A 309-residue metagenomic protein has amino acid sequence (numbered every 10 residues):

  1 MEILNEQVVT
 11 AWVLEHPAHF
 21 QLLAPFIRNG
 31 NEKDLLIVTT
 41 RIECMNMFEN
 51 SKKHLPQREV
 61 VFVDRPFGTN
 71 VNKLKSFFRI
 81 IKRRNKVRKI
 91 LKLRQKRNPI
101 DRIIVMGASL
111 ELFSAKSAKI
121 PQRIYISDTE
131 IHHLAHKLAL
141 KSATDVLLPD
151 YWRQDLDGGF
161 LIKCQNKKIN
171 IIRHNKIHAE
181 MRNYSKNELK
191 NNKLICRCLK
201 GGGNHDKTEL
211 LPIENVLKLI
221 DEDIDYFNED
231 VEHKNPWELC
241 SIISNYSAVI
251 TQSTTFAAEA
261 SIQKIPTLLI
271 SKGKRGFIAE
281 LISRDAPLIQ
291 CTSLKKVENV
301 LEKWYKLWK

Functional and structural regions predicted by a protein language model:
V9-T10, D101-R102, K193, S247-A248: Structural motif
A11-G30, L36, T40-G158: Active-site and donor-binding regions of nucleotide-sugar-utilizing enzymes
T40-I42, K53-H54, V61-V71, C196-K200 (+1 more regions): Catalytic donor nucleotide-activated moiety binding site of glycosyltransferases and closely related
K82-L91, N228-I262, G273: Donor nucleotide-activated moiety binding/catalytic core segment of transferases that use nucleotide-activated donors
I120-Q122, A248, K264-L268: Structural loop-to-beta junction motif characteristic of Rossmann-like glycosyltransferase folds
S142-K207: A nucleotide-sugar donor-handling region in carbohydrate enzymes
I262-K303: Catalytic binding pocket for nucleotide-activated donors in carbohydrate/polymer assembly enzymes
K303-K309: C-terminal amphipathic helix plus adjacent low-complexity, charged tail appended to glycosyltransferase catalytic
